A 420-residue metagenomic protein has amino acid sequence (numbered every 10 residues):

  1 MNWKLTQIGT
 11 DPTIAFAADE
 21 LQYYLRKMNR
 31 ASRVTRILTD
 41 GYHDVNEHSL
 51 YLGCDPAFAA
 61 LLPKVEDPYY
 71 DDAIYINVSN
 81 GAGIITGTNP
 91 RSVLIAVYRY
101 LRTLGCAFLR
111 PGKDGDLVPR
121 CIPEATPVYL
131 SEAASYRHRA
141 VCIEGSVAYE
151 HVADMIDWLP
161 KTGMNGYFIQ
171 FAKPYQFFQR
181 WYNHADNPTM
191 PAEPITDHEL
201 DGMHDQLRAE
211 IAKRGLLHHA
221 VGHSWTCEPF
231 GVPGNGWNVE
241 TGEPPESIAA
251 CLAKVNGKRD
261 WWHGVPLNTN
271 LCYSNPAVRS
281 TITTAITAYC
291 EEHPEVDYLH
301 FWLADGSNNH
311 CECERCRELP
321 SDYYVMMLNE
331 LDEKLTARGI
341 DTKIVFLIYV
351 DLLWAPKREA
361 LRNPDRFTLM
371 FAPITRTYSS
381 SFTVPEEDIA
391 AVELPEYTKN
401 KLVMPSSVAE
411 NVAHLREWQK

Functional and structural regions predicted by a protein language model:
M1-A134, A337: Contiguous, structured surface segment used for ligand recognition
T10, N29, L38-D44, P56-L61 (+1 more regions): Aromatic-lined carbohydrate-binding surfaces of glycoside hydrolases
